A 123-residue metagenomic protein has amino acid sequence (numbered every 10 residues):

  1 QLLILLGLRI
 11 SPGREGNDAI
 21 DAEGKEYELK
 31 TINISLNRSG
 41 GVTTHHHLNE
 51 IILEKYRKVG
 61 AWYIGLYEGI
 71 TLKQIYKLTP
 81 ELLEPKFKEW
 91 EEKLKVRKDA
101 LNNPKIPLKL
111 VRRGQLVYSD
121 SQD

Functional and structural regions predicted by a protein language model:
Q1-D123: Nucleic-acid endonuclease domains
